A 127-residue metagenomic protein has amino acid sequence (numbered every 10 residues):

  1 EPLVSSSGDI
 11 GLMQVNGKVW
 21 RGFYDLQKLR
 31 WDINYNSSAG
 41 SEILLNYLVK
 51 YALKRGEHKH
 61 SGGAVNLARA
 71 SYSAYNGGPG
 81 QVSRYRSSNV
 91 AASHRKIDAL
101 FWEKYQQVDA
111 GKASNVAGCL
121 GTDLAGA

Functional and structural regions predicted by a protein language model:
P2-S7, K18-A127: Non-catalytic cell-wall polysaccharide-engagement segments
